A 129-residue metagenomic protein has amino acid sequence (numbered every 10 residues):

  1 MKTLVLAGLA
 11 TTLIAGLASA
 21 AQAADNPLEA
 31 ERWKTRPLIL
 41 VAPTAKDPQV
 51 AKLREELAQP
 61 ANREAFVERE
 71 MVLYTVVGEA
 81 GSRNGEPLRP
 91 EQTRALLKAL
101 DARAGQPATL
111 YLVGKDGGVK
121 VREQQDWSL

Functional and structural regions predicted by a protein language model:
K2-L129: Non-catalytic interaction/Regulatory regions outside core domains
